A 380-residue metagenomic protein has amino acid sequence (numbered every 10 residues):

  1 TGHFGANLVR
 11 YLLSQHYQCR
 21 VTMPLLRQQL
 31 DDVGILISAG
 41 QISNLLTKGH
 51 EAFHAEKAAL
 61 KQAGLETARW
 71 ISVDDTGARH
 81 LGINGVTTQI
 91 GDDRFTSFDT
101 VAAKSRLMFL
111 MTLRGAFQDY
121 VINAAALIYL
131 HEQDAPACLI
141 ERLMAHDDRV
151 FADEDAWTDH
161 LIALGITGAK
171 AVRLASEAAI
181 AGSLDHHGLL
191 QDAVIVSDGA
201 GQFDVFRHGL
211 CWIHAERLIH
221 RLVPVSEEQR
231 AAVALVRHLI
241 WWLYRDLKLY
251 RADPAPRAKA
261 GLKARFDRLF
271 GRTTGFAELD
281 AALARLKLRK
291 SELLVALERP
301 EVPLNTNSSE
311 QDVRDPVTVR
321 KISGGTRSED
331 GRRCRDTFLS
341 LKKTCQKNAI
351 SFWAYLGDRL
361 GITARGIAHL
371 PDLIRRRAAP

Functional and structural regions predicted by a protein language model:
T1-P380: Catalytic center-proximal scaffold of phosphoryl-transfer enzymes
